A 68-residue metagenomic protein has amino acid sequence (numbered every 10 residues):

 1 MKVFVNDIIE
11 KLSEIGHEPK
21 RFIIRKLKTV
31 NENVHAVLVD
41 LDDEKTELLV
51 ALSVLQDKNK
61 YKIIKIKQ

Functional and structural regions predicted by a protein language model:
M1-I15: Short coil-to-beta transition motif at edge beta-strands of beta-rich domains
I9, I24-R25, I64-K67: Residues marking helix boundaries in flexible regions
S13, K28-N31, D42: A generic structural motif
E18-T29: Short beta-strand-centered aromatic/proline hotspots
E32-V37: Short aromatic-glycine-enriched beta-strand elements
L41-Q68: Intrinsically disordered, low-complexity, charged/polar segments
